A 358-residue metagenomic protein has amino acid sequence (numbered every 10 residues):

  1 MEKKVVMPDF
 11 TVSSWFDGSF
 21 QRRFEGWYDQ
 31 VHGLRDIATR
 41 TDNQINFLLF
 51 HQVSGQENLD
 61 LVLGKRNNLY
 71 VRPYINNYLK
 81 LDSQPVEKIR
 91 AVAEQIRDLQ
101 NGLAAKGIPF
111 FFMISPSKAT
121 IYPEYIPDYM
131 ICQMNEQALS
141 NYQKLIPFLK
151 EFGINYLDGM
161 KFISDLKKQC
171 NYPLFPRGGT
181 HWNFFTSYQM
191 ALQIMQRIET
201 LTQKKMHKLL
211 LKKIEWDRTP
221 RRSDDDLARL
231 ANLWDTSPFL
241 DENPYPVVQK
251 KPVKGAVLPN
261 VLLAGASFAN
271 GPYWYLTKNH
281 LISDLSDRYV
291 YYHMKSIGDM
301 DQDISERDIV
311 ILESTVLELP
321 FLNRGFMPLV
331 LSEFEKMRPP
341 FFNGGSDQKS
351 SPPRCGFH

Functional and structural regions predicted by a protein language model:
M1-H358: Extracellular glycan-modifying ectodomains
